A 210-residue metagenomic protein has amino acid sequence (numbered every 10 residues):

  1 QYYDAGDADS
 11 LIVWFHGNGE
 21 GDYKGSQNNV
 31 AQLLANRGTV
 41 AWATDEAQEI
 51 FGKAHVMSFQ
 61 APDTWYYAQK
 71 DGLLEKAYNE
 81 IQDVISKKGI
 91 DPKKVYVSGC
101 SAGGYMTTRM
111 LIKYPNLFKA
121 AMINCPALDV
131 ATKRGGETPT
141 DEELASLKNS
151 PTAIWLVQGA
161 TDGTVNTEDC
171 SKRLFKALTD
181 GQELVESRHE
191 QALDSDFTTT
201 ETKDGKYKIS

Functional and structural regions predicted by a protein language model:
Q1-L11, A54, A102, M110 (+1 more regions): A domain-start/cap signature at the N-terminus of enzymes
D7, W65-S101, L117: Gly/Ser-rich "nucleophile elbow"/oxyanion-hole loop immediately N-terminal to the catalytic nucleophile in hydrolases
D9-L11, F15-K76: Active-site machinery of serine-nucleophile hydrolases
G17-G21, P62-Y66, S101-Y105, P126-V130 (+1 more regions): Solvent-exposed loop/turn segments at secondary-structure junctions within structured extracellular/periplasmic domains
D22-V30, A68-D71, R109-M110, T132-G136 (+1 more regions): Short, solvent-exposed loop/turn and secondary-structure capping segments
N29-A47, Y105-R109, A131-S146: Alpha-helical scaffolding within the catalytic cores of extracellular/periplasmic polymer-degrading hydrolases
R109-K119: Conserved hydrolase catalytic core segment
K119-S210: The feature captures the conserved acid-bearing segment of alpha/beta-hydrolase catalytic domains
